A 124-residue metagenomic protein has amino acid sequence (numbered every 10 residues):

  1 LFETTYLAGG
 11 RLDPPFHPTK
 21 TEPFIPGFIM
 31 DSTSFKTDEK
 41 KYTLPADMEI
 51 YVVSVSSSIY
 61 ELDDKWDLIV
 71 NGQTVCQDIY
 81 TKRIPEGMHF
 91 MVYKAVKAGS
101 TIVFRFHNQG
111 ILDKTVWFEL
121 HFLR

Functional and structural regions predicted by a protein language model:
L1-R124: Beta-strand-centric surfaces of beta-sandwich/beta-rich domains
